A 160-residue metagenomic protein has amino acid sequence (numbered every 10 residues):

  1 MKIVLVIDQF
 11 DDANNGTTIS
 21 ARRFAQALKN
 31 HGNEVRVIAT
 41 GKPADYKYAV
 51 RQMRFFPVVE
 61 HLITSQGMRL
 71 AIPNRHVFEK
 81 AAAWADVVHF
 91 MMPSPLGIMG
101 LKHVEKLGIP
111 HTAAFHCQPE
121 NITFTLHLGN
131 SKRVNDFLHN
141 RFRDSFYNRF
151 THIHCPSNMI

Functional and structural regions predicted by a protein language model:
M1-A44, A83: N-terminal subdomain of nucleotide-sugar transferases
I3, V87, V104-F124, H154: Active-site proximal beta-strand in glycosyltransferases
T17-S20, T40, M91, I153-S157: Replace "coordinates the UDP/GDP/TDP-sugar" with "coordinates nucleotide-activated sugar donors
P43, P95-L96, M159-I160: Alpha-helix capping/helix-boundary segments
Y48-E79: A short, charged, and often flexible helix/loop element on the N-terminal side of the glycosyltransferase catalytic
Q52-F56, G108, G129-R133: Short, hinge-like loop/turn segments at secondary-structure boundaries
F78-G97, K106-A114: Short N-terminal targeting/anchoring amphipathic segment
K106, V134-H152: Membrane-proximal helix-turn-helix segments that form the acceptor-binding/catalytic region of lipid-linked
